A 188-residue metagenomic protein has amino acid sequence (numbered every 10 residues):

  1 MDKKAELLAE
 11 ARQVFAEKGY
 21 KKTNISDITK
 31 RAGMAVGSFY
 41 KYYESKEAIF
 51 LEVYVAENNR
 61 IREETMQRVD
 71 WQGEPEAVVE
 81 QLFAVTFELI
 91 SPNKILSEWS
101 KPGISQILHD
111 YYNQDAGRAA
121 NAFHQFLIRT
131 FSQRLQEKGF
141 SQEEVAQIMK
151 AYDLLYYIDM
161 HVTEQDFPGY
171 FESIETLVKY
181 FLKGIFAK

Functional and structural regions predicted by a protein language model:
D2-A11, I28, V53-E57, I61-T65: Generic hydrophobic, amphipathic alpha-helix propensity
E6, V14-A48, E52: Helix-turn-helix
E17-K21, N93, K138: Short coil/turn segments at alpha/beta junctions that flank glycine-rich nucleotide-binding fingerprints
K46, V53, E57, I61 (+5 more regions): Hydrophobic/aromatic residues within well-ordered alpha-helical segments
E52, A56, M66-P92, M149: Hydrophobic alpha-helical connector segments
R62, H109-Q147: Amphipathic alpha-helical packing segments from all-alpha helical-bundle domains
L89-Y111, M160-E164: Amphipathic alpha-helical segments used for helix-helix packing
E98-K101, L135-K179: Hydrophobic/aromatic-rich alpha-helical bundle segments in the mid-to-C-terminal region
